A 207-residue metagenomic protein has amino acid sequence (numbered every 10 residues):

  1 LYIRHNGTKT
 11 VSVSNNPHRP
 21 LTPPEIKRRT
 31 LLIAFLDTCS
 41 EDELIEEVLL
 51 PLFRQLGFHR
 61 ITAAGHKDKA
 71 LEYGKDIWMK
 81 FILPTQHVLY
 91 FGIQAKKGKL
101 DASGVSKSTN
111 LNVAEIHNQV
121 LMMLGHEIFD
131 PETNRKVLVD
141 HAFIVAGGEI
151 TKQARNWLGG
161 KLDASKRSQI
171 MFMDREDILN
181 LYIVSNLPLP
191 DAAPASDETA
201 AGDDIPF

Functional and structural regions predicted by a protein language model:
L1-F207: Mixed-charge (Asp/Glu-Lys/Arg
